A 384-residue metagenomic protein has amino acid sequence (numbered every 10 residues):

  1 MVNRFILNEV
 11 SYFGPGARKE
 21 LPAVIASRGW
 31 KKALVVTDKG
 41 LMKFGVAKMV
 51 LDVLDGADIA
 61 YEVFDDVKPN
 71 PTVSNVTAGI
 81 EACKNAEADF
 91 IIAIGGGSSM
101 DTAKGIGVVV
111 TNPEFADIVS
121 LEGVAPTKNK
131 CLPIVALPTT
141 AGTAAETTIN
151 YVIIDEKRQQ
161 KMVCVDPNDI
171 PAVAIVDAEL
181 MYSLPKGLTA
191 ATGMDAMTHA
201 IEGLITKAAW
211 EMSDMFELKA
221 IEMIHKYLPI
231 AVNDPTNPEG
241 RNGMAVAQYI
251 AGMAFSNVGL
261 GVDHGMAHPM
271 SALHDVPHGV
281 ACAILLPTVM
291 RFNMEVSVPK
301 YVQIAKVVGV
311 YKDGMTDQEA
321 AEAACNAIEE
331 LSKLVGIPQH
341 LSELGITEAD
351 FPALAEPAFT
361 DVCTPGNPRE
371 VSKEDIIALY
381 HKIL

Functional and structural regions predicted by a protein language model:
M1-F64: An N-terminal, well-structured beta->alpha segment
R18-L21, K43-V46, V73-V76, S98-A103 (+3 more regions): Short glycine/serine/threonine-rich phosphate/pyrophosphate-binding segments that cradle anionic phosphate groups
M42-F115, I230-R241: N-terminal small/polar loop signature for handling phosphorylated ligands or for N-terminal nucleophile
S74-V176: Glycine/threonine-rich beta-strand-loop-alpha-helix active-site module that forms ligand/phosphate-binding
N150-V258, E374: Carboxylate- and glycine-rich phosphate/diphosphate-binding segment that chelates Mg2+/Mn2+
L273-D350: Gly/Pro-rich interdomain helix-loop hinge
T347-L384: Short, amphipathic C-terminal "tail helix"
